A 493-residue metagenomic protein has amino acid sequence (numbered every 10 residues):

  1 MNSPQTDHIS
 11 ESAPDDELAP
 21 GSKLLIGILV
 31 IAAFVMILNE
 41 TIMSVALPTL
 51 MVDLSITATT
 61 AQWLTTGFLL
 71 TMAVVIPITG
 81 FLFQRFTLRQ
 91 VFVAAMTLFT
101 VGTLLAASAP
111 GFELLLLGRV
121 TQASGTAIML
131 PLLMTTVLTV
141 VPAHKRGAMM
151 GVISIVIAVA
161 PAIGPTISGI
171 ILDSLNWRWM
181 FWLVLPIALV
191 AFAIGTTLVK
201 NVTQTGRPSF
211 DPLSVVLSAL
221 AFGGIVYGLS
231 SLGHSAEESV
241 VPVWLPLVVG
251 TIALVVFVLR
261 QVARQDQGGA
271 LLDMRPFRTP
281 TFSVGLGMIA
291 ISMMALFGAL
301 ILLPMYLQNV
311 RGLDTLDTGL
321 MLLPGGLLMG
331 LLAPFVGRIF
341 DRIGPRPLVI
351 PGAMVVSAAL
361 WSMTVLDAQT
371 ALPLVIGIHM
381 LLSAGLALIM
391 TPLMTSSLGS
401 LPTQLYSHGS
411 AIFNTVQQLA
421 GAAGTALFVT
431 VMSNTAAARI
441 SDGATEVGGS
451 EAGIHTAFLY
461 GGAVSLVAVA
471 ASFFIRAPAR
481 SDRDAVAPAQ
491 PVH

Functional and structural regions predicted by a protein language model:
M1-G21, I475-H493: Intrinsic disorder in cytosolic terminal tails and internal cytosolic loops of multi-pass membrane transporters
P4-D7, A191, T435-A444: Peri-membrane helix termini and adjoining interfacial loops of integral membrane proteins
D15-K23, H144, F192-L220, H234-V241 (+4 more regions): Flexible interhelical linker loops that connect adjacent transmembrane helices in multi-pass membrane transporters
G21-L38, M43-L47, L54-G80, T87-L88 (+12 more regions): 12-transmembrane solute porter fold
L104-L105, I170, G223, Y227 (+2 more regions): Alpha-helical transmembrane segments of multipass membrane proteins
S124, I128-L132, T136, T166: Mid-bilayer segments of alpha-helical transmembrane spans in multi-pass integral membrane proteins that mediate
V156-A193, F210-S218, I225-L247: Helix-loop-helix hairpin linking two adjacent transmembrane segments in secondary transporters
L185-Q204, A219-S231, G250-Q265, A468-R476: C-terminal membrane-cytosol helix-exit motif in multi-pass small-molecule transporters
